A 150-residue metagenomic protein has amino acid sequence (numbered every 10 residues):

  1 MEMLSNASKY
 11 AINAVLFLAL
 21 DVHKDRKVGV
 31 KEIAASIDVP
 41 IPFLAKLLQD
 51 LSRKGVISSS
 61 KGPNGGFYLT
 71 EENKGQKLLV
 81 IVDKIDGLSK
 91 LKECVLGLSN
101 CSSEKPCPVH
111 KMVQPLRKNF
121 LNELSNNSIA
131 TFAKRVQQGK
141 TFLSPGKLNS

Functional and structural regions predicted by a protein language model:
N6, Y10-V39, S58: N-terminal helix-turn-helix DNA-binding core of bacterial DNA-binding proteins
A35, S52-R53: Alpha-helical residues within the helix-turn-helix
P42: Key DNA-contact positions within bacterial/archaeal DNA-binding proteins
L48-Q49: Short, hydrophobic-biased segments on the C-terminal half of alpha helices that form "recognition helices"
K54-P63, Y68-L69: Beta-hairpin "wing" of winged helix-turn-helix
V95-S150: C-terminal regulatory/oligomerization modules of transcriptional regulators
